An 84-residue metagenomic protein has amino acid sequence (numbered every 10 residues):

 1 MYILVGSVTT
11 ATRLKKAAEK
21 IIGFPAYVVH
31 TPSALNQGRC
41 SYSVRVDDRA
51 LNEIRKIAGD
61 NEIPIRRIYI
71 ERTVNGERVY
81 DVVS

Functional and structural regions predicted by a protein language model:
M1-L4, S41-V46: Short cationic amphipathic helices and targeting signals
L4-G6, Y27-V28: Short, conserved beta-strand edge motifs with alternating hydrophobic and charged residues
S7-A11, V46-L51: Helix N-cap motif at beta-to-alpha junctions
V8-P25: Short amphipathic alpha-helix segments
K15-K16, R39, R55-I57: Short, glycine/acidic-enriched capping/hinge loops at junctions between secondary-structure elements
F24-V29, I65-I68: Short hydrophobic/aromatic-enriched beta-strand-loop microsegments
A26-V44: Amphipathic, hydrophobic secondary-structure cores in small proteins
D48-S84: C-terminal structural segments of small proteins and small subunits
